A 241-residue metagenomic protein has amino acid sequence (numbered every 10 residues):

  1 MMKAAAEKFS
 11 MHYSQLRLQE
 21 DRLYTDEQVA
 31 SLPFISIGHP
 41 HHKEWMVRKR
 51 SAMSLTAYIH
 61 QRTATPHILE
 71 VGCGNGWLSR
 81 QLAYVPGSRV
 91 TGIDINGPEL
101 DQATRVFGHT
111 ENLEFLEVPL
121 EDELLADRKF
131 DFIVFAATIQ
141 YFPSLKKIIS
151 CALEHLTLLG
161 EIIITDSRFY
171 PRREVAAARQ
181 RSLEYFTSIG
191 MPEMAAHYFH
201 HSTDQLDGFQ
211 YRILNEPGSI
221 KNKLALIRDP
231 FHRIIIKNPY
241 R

Functional and structural regions predicted by a protein language model:
M1-H60: Conserved class I S-adenosyl-L-methionine
G72-G74: Class I SAM-dependent methyltransferase "Motif I" SAM/SAH-binding loop
W77-D122: Class I SAM-dependent methyltransferase SAM/SAH-binding core
V134: A conserved beta-strand element that flanks and buttresses the S-adenosyl-L-methionine
A137-Y141: Short catalytic micro-motifs in class I SAM-dependent methyltransferases
K146-L159: A short glycine-rich, Lys/Arg-flanked "PGG" loop and its adjoining helix->strand segment in the class I
I163-F186: Conserved class I S-adenosyl-L-methionine
M194-L214: Short alpha-helix
